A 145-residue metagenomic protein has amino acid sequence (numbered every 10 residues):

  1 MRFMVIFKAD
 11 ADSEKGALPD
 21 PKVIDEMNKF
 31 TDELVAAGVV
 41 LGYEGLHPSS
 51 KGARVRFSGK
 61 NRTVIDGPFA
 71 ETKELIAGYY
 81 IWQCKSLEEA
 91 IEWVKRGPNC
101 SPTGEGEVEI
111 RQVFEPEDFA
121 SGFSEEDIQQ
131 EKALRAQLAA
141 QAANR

Functional and structural regions predicted by a protein language model:
M1-R145: Conserved, structured core segments of small domains
